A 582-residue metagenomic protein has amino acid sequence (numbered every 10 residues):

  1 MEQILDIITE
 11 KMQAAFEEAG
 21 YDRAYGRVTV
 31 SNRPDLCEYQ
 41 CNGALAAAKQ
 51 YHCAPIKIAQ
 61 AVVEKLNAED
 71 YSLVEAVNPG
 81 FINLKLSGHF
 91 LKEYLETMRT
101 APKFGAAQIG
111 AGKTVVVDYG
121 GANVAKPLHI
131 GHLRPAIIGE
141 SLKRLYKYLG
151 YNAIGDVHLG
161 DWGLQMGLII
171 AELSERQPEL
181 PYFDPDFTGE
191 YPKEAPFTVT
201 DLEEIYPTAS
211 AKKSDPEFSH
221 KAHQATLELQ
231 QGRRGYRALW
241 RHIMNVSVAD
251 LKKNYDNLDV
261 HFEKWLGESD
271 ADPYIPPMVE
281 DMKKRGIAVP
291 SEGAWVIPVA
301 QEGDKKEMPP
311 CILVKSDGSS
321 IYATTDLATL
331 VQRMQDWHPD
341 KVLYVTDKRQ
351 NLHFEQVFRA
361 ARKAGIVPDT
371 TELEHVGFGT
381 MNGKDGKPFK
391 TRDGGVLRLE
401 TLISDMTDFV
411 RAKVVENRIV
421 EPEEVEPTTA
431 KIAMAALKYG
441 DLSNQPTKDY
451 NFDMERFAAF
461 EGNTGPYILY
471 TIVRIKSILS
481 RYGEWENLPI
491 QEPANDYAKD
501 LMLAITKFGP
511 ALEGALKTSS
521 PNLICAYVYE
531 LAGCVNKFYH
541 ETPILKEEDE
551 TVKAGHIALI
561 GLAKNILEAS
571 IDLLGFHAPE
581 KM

Functional and structural regions predicted by a protein language model:
M1-K92, A106-M582: Non-catalytic interaction-recognition regions
Y94-A106: Extended Gly/Ser/Thr-rich low-complexity repeat segments, especially those forming or decorating extracellular
